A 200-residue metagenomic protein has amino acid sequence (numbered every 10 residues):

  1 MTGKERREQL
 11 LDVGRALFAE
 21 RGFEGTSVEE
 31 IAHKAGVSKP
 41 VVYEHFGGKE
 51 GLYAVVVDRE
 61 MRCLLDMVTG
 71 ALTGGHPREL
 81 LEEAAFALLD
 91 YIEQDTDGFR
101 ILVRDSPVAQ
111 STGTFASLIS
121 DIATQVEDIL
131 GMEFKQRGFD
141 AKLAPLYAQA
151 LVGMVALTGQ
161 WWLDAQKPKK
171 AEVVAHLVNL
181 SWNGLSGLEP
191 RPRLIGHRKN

Functional and structural regions predicted by a protein language model:
M1-E5, A141, E189-N200: N-terminal intrinsically disordered/low-complexity leader segments
Q9, V13, L17-G51, V55: Helix-turn-helix
V13-E20, C63, M67-A71, M154-W162: Solvent-exposed, amphipathic alpha-helical segments
E20-E24, D95, R137: Short coil/turn segments at alpha/beta junctions that flank glycine-rich nucleotide-binding fingerprints
G51-E60, M67, L118: Alpha-helical DNA-contacting segments of helix-turn-helix folds
V55, T69-Q94, A148-L151, V174: Hydrophobic alpha-helical connector segments
R62-L65, S111-K135, P145-A150, E172-A175 (+1 more regions): Amphipathic alpha-helical packing segments from all-alpha helical-bundle domains
Y91-G113, E127-G131, L157-D164: Amphipathic alpha-helical segments used for helix-helix packing
